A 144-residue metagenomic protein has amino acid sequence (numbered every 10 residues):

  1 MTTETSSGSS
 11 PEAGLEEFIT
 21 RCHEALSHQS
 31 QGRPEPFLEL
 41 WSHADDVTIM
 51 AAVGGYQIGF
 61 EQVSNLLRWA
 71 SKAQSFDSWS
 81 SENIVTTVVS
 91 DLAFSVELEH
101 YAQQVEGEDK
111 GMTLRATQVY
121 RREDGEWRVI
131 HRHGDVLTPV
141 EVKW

Functional and structural regions predicted by a protein language model:
M1-H43, E141-W144: Short, low-complexity N-terminal intrinsically disordered segments enriched in polar/charged residues
T2, G111-K143: Short beta-strand edge/turn micro-motifs at domain boundaries
E12-A13, H28, P34-S90: A solvent-exposed, acidic/Ser-Thr-rich amphipathic alpha-helical stretch
A51, E97-L98, H131: Residue-level recognition of conserved beta-strand positions in structured domain cores
L67, S81-T86, L98-Y101, R115-R121 (+1 more regions): Hydrophobic/aromatic beta-strand elements that line small-molecule binding cavities or substrate pockets in beta-rich
D77-S78, S95, G111-L114: Residue-level preference for beta-strand/loop junctions
T86-F94, E108, Y120-R128: A short, structured loop/turn motif at beta-sheet edges
A102-K110: Short, cysteine-centered beta-strand-loop-beta hairpins and adjacent loop/turn segments enriched in charged/polar
